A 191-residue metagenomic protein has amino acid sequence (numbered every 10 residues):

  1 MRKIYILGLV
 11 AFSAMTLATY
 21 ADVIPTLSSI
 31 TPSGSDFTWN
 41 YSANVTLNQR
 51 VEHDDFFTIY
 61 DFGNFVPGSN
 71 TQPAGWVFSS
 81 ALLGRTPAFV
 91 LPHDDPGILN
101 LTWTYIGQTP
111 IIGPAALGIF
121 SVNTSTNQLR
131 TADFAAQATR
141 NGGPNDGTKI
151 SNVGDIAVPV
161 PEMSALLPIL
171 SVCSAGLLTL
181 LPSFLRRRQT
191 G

Functional and structural regions predicted by a protein language model:
M1-I6: Bacterial N-terminal signal peptides that target proteins for export
G8-T16, A175: Bacterial N-terminal signal peptides
L9, D61, P67, P168-L170: A ubiquitous, low-specificity "background" feature that marks scattered single residues across proteins without
S13-M15, D95, P161: A generic structural signal for short, solvent-exposed coil/turn residues that cap or connect secondary-structure
L17-A21: Sec/Tat signal peptide C-region and signal peptidase I cleavage site
D22-V158: Extracellular or exported targeting regions of proteins
P161-S183: A short, hydrophobic C-terminal helix/tail in secreted or cell-surface proteins
R187-G191: Short, charged juxtamembrane terminal tails flanking transmembrane helices
